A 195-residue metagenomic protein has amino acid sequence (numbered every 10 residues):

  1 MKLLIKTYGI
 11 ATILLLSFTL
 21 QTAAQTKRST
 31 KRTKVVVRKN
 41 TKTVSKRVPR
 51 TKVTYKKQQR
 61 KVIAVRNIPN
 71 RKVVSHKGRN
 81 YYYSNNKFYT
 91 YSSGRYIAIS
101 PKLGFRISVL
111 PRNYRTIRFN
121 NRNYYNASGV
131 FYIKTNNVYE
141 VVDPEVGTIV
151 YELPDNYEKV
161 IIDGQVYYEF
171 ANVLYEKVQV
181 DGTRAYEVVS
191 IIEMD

Functional and structural regions predicted by a protein language model:
M1-K34: Classical secretory targeting signals
R28-D195: Low-complexity segments
